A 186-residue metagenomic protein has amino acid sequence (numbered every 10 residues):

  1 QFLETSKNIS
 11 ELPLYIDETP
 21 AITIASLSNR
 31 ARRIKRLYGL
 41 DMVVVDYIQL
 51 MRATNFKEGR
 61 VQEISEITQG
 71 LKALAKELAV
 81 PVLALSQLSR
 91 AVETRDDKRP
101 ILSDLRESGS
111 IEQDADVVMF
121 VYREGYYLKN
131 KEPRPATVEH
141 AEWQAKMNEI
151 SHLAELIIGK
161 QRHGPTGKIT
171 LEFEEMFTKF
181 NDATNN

Functional and structural regions predicted by a protein language model:
Q1-G39, A53, I169: Cytosolic-facing regulatory segments adjacent to core modules
M42: Hydrophobic "anchor" residues on beta-strands that sit immediately upstream of conserved functional sites
I48: Conserved Walker B
M51-R52, T68: Catalytic P-loop NTPase motifs of RecA-like helicase/translocase cores
R52-G59: Conserved ATPase-coupling elements of RecA-like P-loop NTPase cores
E63-N181: Phosphate-binding/switch region of NTP-binding enzymes
T184-N186: Replication-associated primase and helicase/ATPase modules
